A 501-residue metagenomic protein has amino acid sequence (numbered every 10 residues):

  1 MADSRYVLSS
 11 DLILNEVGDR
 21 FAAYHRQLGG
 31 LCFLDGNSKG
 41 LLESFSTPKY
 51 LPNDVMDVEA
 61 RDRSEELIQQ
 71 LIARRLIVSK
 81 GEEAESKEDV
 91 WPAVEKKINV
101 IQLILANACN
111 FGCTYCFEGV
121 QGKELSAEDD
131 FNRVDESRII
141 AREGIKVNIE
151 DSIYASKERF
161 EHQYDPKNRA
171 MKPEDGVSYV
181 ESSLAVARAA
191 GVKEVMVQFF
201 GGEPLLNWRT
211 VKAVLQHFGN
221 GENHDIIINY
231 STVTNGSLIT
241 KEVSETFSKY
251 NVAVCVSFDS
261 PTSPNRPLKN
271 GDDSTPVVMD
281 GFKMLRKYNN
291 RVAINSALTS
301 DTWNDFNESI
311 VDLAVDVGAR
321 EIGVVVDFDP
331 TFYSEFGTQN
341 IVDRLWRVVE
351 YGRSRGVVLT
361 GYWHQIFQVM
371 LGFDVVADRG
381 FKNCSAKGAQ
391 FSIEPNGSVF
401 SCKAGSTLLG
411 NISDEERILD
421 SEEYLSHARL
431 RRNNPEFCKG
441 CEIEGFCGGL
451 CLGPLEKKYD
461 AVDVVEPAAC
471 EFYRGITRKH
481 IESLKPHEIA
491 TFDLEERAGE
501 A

Functional and structural regions predicted by a protein language model:
M1-F45, A501: Acidic, low-complexity/disordered tracts enriched in E/D and polar residues
C32-I104, R133-V134, I140-A141: Long, charge-rich, low-complexity alpha-helical segments
E95-K96, V100-P173: Canonical Radical SAM [4Fe-4S] cluster-binding loop centered on the CxxxCxxC motif and its immediate flanking residues
R142, K146, E150-D151, K157 (+5 more regions): Radical SAM/AdoMet-radical enzyme domain recognition
N307-D312, V317-A377: Long, K/E/R/D-enriched contiguous segments that form extended
I341-F373, S398-G449: C-terminal accessory region of radical SAM enzymes
C384-G388: Short, small/polar residue-rich loop motifs at catalytic or cofactor-binding pockets
R431-K479: Cysteine-cluster motifs in flexible loop/terminal segments that predominantly coordinate metals
